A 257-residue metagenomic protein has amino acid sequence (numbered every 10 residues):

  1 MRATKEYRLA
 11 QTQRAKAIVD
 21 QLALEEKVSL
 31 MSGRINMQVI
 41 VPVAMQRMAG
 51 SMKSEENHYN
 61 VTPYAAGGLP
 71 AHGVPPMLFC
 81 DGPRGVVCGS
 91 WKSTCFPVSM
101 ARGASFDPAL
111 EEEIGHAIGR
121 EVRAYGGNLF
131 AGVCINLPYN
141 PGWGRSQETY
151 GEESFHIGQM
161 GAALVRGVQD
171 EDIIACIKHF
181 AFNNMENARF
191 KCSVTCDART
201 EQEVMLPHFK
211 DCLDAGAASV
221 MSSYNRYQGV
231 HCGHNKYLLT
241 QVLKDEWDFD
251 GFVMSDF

Functional and structural regions predicted by a protein language model:
M1-F257: Glycoside hydrolase catalytic-domain context in secreted enzymes
